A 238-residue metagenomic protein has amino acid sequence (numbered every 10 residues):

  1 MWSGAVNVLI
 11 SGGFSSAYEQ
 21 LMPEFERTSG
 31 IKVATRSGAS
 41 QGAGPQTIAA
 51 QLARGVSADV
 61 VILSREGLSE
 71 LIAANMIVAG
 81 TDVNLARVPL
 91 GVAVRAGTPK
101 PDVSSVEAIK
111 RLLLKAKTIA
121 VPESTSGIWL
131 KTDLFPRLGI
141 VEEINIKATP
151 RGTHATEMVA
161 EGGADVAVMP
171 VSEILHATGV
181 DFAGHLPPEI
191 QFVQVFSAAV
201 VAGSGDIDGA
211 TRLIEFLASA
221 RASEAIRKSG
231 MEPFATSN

Functional and structural regions predicted by a protein language model:
M1-Q46, A53-S57, R65-E66, E70-A74 (+3 more regions): Exported/periplasmic ABC-transporter solute-binding proteins
I62: Phosphate-/polyanion-interacting regions in eukaryotic proteins
